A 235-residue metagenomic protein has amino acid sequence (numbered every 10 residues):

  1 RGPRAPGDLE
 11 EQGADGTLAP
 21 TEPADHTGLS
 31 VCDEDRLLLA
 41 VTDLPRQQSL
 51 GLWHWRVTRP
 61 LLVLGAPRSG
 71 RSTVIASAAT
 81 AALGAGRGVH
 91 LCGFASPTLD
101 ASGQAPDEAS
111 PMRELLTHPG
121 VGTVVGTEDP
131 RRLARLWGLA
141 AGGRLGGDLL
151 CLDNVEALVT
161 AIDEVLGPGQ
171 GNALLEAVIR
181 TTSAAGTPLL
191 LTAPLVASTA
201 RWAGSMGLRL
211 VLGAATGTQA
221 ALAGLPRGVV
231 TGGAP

Functional and structural regions predicted by a protein language model:
R1-W53, D148, N172, T199-P235: Phosphate-binding and hydrolysis-coupling loops of NTP-dependent motor/remodeling domains
E34-V211: P-loop NTPase catalytic phosphate-binding loop
